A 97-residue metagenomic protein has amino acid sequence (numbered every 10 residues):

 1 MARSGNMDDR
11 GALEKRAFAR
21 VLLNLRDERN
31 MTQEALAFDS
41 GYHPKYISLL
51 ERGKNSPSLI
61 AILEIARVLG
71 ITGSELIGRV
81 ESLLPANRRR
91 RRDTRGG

Functional and structural regions predicted by a protein language model:
R3-E28: A short, Lys/Arg-rich alpha-helix, primarily the initiator
S4, R67, I77-G97: Short, charged recognition helix plus adjacent turn of helix-turn-helix-like nucleic-acid-binding domains
R20-D39, E64, R92-D93: Short basic helix-loop element that most often maps to the first helix and adjoining turn of HTH DNA-binding modules
L22, L36-A37, I47-L50, L76: Conserved hydrophobic/aromatic packing and binding residues within compact polymer-binding modules
N24-E28, V68-I71, S82: Conserved amphipathic alpha-helical interaction elements at protein-protein interfaces in regulatory, energy-coupling
G41-P57: Recognition helix of helix-turn-helix/homeodomain-like DNA-binding domains that insert into the DNA major groove
I60-E75: DNA major-groove recognition helix of helix-turn-helix/homeodomain DNA-binding modules
